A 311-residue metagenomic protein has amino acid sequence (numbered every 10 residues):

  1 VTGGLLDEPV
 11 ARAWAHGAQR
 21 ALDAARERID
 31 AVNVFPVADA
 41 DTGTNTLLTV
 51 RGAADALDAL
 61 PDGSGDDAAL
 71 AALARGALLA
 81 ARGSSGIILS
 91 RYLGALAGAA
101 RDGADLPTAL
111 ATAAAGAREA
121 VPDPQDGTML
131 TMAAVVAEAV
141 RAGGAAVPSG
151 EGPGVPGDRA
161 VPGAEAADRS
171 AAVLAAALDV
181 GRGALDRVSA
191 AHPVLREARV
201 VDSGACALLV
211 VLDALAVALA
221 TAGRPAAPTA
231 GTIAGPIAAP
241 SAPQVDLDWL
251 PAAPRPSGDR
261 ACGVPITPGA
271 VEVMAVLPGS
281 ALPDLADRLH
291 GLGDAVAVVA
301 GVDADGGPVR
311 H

Functional and structural regions predicted by a protein language model:
V1-H311: N-terminal loops that bind phosphate or other acidic moieties and the adjacent beta-alpha structural core
